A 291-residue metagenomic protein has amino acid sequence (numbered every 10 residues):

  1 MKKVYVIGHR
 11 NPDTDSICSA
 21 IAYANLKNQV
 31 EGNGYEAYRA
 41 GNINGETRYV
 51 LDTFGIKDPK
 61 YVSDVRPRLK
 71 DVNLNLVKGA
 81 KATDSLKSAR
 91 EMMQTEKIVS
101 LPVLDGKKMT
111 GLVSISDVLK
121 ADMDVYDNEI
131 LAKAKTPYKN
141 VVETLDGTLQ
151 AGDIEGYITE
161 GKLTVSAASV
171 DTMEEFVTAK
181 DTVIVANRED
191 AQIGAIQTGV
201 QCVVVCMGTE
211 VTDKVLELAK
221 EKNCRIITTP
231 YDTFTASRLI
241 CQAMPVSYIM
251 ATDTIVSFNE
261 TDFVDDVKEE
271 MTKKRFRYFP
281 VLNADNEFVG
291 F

Functional and structural regions predicted by a protein language model:
M1-I98, D105-T110, D117-K120: Replace "Mg2+/Mn2+-dependent" with "divalent metal-dependent
Y5, K60-M92, L104, Y138-G152 (+6 more regions): Bateman/CBS regulatory modules and CBS-like beta-alpha motifs in cytosolic regions of diverse proteins
R10, A40-N42, G106-K108, I115-V118 (+5 more regions): Short, ordered loop/turn segments at secondary-structure junctions
T14-A20, Q192-G194, T212-D213: Short glycine/serine/threonine-rich phosphate/pyrophosphate-binding segments that cradle anionic phosphate groups
E36, K60-Y61, L101-P102, V183-V185 (+5 more regions): Short hydrophobic alpha-helical runs that function as membrane-insertion/retention elements
T47-D64, V113-M123, N223-M244, F291: Short, structured interface segments
I98, P102, K108-D124, Y231 (+3 more regions): Short beta->alpha transition motifs characteristic of CBS
D117-I158, N223, T228-T233: Juxtadomain coupling helices with adjacent low-complexity linkers
